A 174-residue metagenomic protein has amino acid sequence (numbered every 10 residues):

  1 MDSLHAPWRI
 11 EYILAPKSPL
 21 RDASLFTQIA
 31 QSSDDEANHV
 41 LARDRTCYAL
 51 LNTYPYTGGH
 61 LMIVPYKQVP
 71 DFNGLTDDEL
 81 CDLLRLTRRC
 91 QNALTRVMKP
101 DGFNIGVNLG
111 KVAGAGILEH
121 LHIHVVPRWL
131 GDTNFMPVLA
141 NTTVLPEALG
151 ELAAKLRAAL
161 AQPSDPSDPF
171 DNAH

Functional and structural regions predicted by a protein language model:
M1-G58, I63-V64, F170-H174: Active-site microenvironments that recognize anionic phosphate/pyrophosphate groups
S3-P19, R128-H174: C-terminal helix-cap and adjacent tail motif
N52-Y54, Y66-Q68, N108-G110: Histidine- and/or cysteine-centered catalytic micro-motif in compact active-site loops
H60-P65, G114-N134: Histidine-centered divalent-metal-coordination microenvironment in nucleic-acid enzymes
M62-L84, L139-L145: Short histidine-centered catalytic/ligand-binding loop motif
T76-P100, G150-R157: Long, well-ordered alpha-helical scaffolding segments within enzyme catalytic domains, especially pronounced
M98-K111: A short glycine-rich, hydrophobically flanked beta-strand micro-motif that places a catalytic Asp/Glu for divalent metal
